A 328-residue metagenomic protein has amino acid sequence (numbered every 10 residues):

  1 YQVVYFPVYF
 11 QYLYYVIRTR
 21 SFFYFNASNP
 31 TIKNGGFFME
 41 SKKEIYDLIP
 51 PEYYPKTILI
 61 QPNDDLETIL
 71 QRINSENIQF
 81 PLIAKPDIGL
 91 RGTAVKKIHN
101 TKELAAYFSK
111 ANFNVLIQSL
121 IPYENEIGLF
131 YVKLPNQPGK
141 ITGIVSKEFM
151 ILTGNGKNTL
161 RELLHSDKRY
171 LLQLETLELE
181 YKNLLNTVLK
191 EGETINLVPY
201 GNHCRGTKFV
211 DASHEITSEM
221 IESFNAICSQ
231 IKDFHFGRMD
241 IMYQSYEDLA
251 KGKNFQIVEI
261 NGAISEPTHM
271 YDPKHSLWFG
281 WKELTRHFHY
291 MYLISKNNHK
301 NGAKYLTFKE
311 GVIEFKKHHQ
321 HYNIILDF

Functional and structural regions predicted by a protein language model:
Y1-E52, Q61-T68: ATP-binding N-terminal substructure of ATP-dependent carboxylate-amine bond-forming enzymes
T31, G206-V210, N298-H299: Glycine- and acidic
T31, S41-E178, T217-I221: Active-site nucleotide/adenylate-binding loops and adjacent lid/helix of ATP-dependent enzymes
G128-F130, F234-L249: A short glycine-rich, hydrophobically flanked beta-strand micro-motif that places a catalytic Asp/Glu for divalent metal
K133-I231, N261, E266-M291: ATP-dependent carboxylate/phosphate-activation module, predominantly the ATP-grasp catalytic core and closely related
Q244-F328: C-terminal active-site "lid" helix and adjoining low-complexity regulatory extension at the edge of ATP-using catalytic
